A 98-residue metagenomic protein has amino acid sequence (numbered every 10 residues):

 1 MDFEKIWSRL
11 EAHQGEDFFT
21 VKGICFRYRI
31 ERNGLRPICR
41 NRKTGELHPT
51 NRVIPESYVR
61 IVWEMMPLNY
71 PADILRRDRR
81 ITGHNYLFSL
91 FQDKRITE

Functional and structural regions predicted by a protein language model:
M1-E98: Intrinsically disordered, charged low-complexity linkers and terminal tails that flank or connect structured domains
